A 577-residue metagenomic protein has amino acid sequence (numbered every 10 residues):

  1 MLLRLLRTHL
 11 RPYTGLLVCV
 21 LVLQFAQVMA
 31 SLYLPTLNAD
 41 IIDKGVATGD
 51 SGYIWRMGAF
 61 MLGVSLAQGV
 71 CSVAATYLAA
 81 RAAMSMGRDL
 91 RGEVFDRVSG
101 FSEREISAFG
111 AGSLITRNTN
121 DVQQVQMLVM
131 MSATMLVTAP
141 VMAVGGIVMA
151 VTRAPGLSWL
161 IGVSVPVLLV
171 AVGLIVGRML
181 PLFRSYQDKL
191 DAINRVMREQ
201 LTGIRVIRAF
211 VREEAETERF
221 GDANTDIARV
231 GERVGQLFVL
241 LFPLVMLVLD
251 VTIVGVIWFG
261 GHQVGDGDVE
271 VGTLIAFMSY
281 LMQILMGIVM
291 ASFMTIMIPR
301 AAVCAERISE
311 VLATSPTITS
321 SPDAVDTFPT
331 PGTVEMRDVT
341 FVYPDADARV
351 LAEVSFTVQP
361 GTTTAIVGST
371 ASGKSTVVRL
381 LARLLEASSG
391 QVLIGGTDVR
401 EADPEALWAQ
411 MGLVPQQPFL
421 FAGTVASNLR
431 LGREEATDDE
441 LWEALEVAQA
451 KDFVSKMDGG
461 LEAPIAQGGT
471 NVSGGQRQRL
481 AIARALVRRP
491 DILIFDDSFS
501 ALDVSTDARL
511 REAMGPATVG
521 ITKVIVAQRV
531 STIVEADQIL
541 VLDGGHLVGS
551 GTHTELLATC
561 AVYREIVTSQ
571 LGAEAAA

Functional and structural regions predicted by a protein language model:
M1-L34, V46-M61, A75-A79, A83 (+11 more regions): Membrane-integrated ABC transporters
P12, L16-M29, M131-Y186, W258-V269: Transmembrane helices of ABC transporter permease
P12-G15, G100-R104, N120-V129, A133 (+9 more regions): An intracellular "coupling" helix at the cytosolic face of ABC transporter transmembrane type-1 domains
V22-L23, Q27-D43, A47, W55 (+9 more regions): Juxtamembrane helix-loop junctions of ABC transporter transmembrane domains
G49-Y53, M149-P166, V172, V176 (+2 more regions): Helix-loop-helix
P316-P329: Pre-NBD coupling/linker segments of ABC/ABC-like ATPases
T327-A577: ABC-type nucleotide-binding domain
